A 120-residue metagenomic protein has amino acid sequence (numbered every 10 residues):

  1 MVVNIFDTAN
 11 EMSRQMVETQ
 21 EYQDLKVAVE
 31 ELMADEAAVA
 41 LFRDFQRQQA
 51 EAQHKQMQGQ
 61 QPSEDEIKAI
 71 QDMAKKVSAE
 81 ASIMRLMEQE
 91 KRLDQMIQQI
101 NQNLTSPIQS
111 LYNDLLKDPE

Functional and structural regions predicted by a protein language model:
D7-E30: Short, charge-rich amphipathic alpha-helices with coiled-coil/heptad character
A9, Q49, E90, I97: Short amphipathic alpha-helical/adjacent loop interface patches that line ligand and macromolecule-binding sites
K26, L32-Q89: Amphipathic alpha-helical segments
R85, Q95-P107: C-terminal structural segments of small proteins and small subunits
N113-E120: Short acidic DE-rich linear segments
